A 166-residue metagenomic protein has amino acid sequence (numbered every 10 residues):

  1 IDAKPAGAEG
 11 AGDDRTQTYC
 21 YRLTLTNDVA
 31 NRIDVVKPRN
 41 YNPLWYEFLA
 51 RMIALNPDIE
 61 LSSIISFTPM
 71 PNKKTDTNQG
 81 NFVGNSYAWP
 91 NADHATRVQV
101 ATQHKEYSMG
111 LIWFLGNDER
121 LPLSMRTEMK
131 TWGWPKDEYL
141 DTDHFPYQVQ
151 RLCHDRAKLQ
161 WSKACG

Functional and structural regions predicted by a protein language model:
I1-G166: Flavin (FAD/FMN)-binding glycine-rich loop and adjacent Rossmann-like elements that form
